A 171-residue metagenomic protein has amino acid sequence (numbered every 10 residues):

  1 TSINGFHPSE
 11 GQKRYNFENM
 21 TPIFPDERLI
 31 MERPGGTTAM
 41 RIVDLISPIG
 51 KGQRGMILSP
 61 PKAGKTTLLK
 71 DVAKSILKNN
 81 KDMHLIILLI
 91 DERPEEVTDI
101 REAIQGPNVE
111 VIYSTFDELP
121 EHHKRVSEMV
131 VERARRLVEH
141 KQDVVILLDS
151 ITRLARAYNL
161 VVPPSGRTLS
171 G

Functional and structural regions predicted by a protein language model:
T1-N16: Interdomain "pre-motor" coupling segment immediately N-terminal to P-loop NTPase/helicase cores
I3, I90, I151: Short loop/turn motifs enriched for small/polar and acidic residues
P8-E10, E95-D99, E121-H122, R153-A157: Switch/connector loops and helix/strand junctions flanking conserved nucleotide-binding motifs in nucleotide-processing
K13, K65-L68, D82, D143 (+1 more regions): A generic "cationic amphipathic patch" detector
N19-S127: Phosphate-binding glycine-rich loops and their immediate beta-loop-alpha structural context
I104-Y113, P120-G171: Conserved P-loop NTPase nucleotide-binding/switch module
